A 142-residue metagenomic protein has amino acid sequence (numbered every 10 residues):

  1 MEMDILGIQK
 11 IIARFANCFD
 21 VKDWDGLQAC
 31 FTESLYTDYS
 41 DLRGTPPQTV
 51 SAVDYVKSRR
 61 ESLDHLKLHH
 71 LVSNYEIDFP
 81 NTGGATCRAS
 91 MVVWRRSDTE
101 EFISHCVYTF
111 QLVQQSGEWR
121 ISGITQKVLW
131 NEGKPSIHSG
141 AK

Functional and structural regions predicted by a protein language model:
M1-E33: Short, low-complexity N-terminal intrinsically disordered segments enriched in polar/charged residues
D4, I8, D20, Q48 (+2 more regions): Aromatic-acidic/polar surface patches that form glycan- and anion
D25-M91: A solvent-exposed, acidic/Ser-Thr-rich amphipathic alpha-helical stretch
L63-K142: A beta-strand edge to alpha-helix "cap/lid" segment located at domain peripheries
